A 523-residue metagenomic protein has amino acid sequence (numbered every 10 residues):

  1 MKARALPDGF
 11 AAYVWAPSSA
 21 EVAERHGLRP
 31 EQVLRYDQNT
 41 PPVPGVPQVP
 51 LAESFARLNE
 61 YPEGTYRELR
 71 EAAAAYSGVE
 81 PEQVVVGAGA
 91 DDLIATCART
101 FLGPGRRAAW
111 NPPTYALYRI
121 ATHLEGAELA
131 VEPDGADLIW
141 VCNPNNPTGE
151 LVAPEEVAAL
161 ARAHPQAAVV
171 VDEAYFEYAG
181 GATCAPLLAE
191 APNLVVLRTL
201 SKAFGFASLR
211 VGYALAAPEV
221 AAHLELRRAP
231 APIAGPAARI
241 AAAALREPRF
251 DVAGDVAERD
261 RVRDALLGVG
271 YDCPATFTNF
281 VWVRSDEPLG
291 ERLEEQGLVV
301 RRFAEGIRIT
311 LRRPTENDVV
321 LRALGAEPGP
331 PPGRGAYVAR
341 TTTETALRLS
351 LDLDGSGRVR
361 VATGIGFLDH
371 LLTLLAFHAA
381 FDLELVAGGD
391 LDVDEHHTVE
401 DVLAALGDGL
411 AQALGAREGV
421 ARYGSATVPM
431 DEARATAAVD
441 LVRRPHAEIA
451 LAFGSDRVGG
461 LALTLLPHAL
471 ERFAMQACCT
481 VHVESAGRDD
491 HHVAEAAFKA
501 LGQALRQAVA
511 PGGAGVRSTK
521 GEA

Functional and structural regions predicted by a protein language model:
K2-D91, T96: N-terminal small-domain helix-loop-helix segment of the aminotransferase-like
R35, L197, D272-T276, V300-R302 (+1 more regions): Short beta-strand
R57-H164, Y175-A191, V195, N317: Conserved core of the PLP fold type I
E155, R301, E305-P331: PLP-dependent enzyme catalytic core of the Aspartate aminotransferase-like
A179, P328-A523: Structural preference for solvent-exposed beta-strand-turn elements and adjacent flexible terminal/loop segments within
N193-C273: PLP-dependent aminotransferase class I/II
V256, R263-Q296, I307-R313: Conserved PLP-binding catalytic core of the aspartate aminotransferase-like
